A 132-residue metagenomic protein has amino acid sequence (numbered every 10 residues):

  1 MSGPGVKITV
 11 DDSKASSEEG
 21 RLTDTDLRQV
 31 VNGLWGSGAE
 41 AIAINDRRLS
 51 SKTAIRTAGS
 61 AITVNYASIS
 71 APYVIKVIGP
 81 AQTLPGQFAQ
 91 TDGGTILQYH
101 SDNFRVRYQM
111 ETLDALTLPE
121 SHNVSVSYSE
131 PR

Functional and structural regions predicted by a protein language model:
M1-R132: Core subunits and conserved enzymes of cellular information-processing and envelope-translocation systems across
